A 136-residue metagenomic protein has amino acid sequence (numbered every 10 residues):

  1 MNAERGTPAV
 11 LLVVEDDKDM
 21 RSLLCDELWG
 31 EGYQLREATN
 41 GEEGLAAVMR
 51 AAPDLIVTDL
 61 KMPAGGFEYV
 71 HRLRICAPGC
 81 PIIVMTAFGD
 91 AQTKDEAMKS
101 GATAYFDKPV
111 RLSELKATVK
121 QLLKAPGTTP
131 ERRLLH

Functional and structural regions predicted by a protein language model:
D17-R36: Two-component/phosphorelay signaling modules centered on CheY-like receiver
S22, E68, G89-F106: Alpha4 helix (beta4-alpha4-beta5 surface) of REC/receiver domains from two-component response regulators
A46, F67-G79: Short amphipathic alpha-helix used as the core "switch/output" element in two-component signaling
A51-V57: Active-site beta3 strand of CheY-like receiver
D59-Y69: Conserved phosphotransfer microenvironments
Q92, V110-K120: C-terminal output helix
P126-H136: CheY-like receiver
